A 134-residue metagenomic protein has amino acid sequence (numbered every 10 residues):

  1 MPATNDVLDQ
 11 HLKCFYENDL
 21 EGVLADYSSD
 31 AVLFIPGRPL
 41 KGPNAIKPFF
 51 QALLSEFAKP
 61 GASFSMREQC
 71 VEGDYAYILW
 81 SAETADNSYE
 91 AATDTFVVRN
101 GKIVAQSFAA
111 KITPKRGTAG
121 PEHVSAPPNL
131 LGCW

Functional and structural regions predicted by a protein language model:
A3, F34, K47-W134: A beta-strand edge to alpha-helix "cap/lid" segment located at domain peripheries
D9-K13: Amphipathic alpha-helical repeat scaffolds
C14-F15, E56: Histidine kinase transmitter module recognition
F15-N18, G37-R38: Conserved short acidic donor-positioning loop in nucleotide-sugar-dependent glycosyltransferases
E17-D30: Short, well-ordered alpha-helical segments enriched in acidic and aromatic residues
G42: Short, conserved phosphate/pyrophosphate- and ester-handling motifs at nucleotide-, phospho-/glycolipid
